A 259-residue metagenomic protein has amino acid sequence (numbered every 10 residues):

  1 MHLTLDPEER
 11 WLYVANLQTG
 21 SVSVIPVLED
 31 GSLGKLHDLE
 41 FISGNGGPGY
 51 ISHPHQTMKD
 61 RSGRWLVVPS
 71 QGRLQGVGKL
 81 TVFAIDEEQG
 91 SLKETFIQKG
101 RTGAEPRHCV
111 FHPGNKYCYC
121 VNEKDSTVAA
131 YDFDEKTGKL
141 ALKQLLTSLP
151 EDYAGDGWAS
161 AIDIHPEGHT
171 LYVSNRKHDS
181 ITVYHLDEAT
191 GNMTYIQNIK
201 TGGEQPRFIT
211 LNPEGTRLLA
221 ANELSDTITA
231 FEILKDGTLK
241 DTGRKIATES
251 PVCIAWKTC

Functional and structural regions predicted by a protein language model:
M1-D60: Asp-box/WD-like beta-propeller blade repeats and closely related beta-sheet repeat scaffolds
E8-R10, S62-R64, G114-K116, E167-H169 (+1 more regions): Short coil/turn segments that connect the beta-strands within blades of beta-propeller domains
L17, V27, Q71-Q75, E123-K124 (+5 more regions): Short loop/turn segments immediately following the C-termini of beta-strands
V24-G34, F83-S91, Y131-K139, Y184-G191 (+1 more regions): Short loop/turn segments immediately following beta-strands, especially the blade-tip and inter-blade linker loops
F41-I42, G46-G49, I97-T102, T147 (+3 more regions): Surface loop/turn motifs at the tips and blade-to-blade linkers of beta-strand repeat domains
H53, E105, W158, K177 (+2 more regions): Beta-rich catalytic cores
